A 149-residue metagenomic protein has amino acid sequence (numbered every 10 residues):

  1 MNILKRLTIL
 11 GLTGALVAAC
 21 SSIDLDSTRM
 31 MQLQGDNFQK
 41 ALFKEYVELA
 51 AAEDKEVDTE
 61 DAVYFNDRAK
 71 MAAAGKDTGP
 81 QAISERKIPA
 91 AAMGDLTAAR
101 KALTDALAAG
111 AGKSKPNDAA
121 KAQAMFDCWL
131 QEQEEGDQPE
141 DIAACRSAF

Functional and structural regions predicted by a protein language model:
M1-S21: Gram-negative bacterial Sec-dependent N-terminal signal peptides
I3, C20-F149: Long, charged/polar, soluble alpha-helical segments
